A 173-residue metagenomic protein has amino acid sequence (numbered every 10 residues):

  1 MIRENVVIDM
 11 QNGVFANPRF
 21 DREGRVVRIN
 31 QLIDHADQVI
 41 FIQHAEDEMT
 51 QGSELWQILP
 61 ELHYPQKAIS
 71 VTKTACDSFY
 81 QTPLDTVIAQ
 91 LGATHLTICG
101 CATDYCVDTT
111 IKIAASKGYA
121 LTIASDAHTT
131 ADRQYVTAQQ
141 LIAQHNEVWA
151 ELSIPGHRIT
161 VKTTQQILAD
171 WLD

Functional and structural regions predicted by a protein language model:
M1-I2, N12: Extreme N-terminal tail/first-helix region
I2-E4, R28-Q31, Q38, M49-D173: Active-site-adjacent betaalpha module
I8, I42, S125: Active-site flanking residues adjacent to catalytic metal/cofactor-binding acidic residues
Q11-N17: Short acidic, Gly/Ser-rich segments with clustered Asp/Glu that frequently serve as metal-coordination loops in enzyme
P18-A45: A short alpha/beta connector and helix-capping loop motif
